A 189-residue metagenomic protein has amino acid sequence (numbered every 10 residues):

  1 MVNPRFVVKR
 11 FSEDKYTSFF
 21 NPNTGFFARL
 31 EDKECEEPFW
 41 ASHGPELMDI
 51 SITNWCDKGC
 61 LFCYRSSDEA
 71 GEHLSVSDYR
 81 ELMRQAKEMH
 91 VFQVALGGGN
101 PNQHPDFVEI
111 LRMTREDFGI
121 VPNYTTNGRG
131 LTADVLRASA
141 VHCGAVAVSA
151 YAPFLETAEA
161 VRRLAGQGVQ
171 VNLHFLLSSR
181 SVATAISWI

Functional and structural regions predicted by a protein language model:
M1-D49: N-terminal [4Fe-4S]-dependent radical SAM core
M1-Y16, K58, V76, R80 (+2 more regions): Extreme N-terminal leader/targeting regions
N21-G25, S66, F118-P122: N-terminal start-of-chain detector that recognizes signal peptides and the immediate post-cleavage beginning
D32-K33, R65, A150: Active-site donor-binding loop signature of nucleotide-sugar glycosyltransferases
W40-D78: Canonical Radical SAM [4Fe-4S] cluster-binding loop centered on the CxxxCxxC motif and its immediate flanking residues
T53-W55, G99, N127: Acidic/polar N-terminal loop/beta-strand segments that form early-domain functional surfaces
S67-G71, V94-A95, G99: Glycine-rich phosphate-binding "P-loop"
V76-G97, H104-I189: Radical SAM/AdoMet-radical enzyme domain recognition
